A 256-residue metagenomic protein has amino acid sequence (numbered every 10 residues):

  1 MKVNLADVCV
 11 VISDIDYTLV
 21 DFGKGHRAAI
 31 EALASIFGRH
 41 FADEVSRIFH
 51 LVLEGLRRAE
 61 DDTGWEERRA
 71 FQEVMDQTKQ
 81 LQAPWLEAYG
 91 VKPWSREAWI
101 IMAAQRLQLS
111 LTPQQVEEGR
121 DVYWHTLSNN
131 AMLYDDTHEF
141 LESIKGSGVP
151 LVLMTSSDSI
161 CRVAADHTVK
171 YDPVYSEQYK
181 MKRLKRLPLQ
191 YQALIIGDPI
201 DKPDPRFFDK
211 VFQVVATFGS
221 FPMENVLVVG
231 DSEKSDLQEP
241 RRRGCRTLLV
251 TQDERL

Functional and structural regions predicted by a protein language model:
M1-V11, D21-K24, S35, R39-D43 (+2 more regions): Asp-based, Mg2+/Mn2+-dependent phosphohydrolase catalytic module
K2-Q72: Active-site neighborhood of HAD-like aspartate-dependent phosphohydrolases
D7, I12, Y89-I101, Q105-R106 (+2 more regions): Short, acidic loop-to-helix structural element flanking the phosphoryl-transfer center in phosphate-processing enzymes
A28, E97-A98, M102, Q178 (+1 more regions): A generic alpha-helix surface/boundary motif
A34, I100-A104, F212: Non-transmembrane alpha-helical segments in soluble domains of secreted/periplasmic/extracellular proteins
L53-V122: A metal-dependent, Asp-based hydrolase signature
Q82, Y89-Q105, M132-L133, V226-V250: Repeat-unit-sized solenoid/scaffold elements
P84-L86, W124-L127, F221-M223: A short, structure-level motif marking secondary-structure boundaries and short turns
